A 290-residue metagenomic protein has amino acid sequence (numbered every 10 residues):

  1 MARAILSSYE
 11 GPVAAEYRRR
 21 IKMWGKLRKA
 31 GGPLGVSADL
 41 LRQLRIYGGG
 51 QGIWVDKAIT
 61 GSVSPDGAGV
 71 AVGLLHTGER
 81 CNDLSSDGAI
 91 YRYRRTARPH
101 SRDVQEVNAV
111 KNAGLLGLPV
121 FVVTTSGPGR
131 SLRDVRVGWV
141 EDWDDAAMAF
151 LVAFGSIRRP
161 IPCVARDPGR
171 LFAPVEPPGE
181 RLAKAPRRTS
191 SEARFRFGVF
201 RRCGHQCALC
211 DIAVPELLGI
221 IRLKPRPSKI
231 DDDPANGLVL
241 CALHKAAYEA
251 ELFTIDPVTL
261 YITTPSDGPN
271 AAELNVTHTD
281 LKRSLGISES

Functional and structural regions predicted by a protein language model:
M1-V55: Polar/acidic, low-complexity leader/linker segments enriched in S/T/G and N/D
P33-T125: Acidic, glycine-rich low-complexity segments with interspersed aromatic residues
V70-L74, P99-R102, F150-F154, Y261-P265: Generic recognition of long tandem-repeat/solenoid scaffolds
P119, V137, L217: Beta-strand-rich binding-surface signature of beta-sandwich/beta-barrel folds used to engage anionic ligands
T125-P128, P225: Short beta-turn/strand-loop junction motif enriched in small, turn-promoting residues
S131-D144: Short beta-strand-centered aromatic/proline hotspots
W143-F197, R201-L218: A short mid-domain helix/strand-loop element embedded in enzyme catalytic domains that forms or borders the active-site
G179-E180, K184, S190-R194, R201-R202 (+2 more regions): A detector for short metal-coordination/catalytic motifs
